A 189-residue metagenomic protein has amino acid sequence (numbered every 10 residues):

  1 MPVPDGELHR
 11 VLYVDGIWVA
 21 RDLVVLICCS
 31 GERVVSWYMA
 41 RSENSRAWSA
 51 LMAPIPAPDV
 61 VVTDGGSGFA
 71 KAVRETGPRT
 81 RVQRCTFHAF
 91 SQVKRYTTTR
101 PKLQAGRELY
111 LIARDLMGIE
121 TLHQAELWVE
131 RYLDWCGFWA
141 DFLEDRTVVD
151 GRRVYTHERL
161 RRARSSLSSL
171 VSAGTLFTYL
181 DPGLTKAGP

Functional and structural regions predicted by a protein language model:
M1-R79, S166-L170: RNase H-like nuclease fold core
L12, C85, A187-P189: Short conserved micro-motifs on helix faces and helix-strand junctions that flank and scaffold key functional residues
C28-C29, C85, C136: Generic recognition of cysteine residues
C28-S30, S42, A50-L51, I55 (+6 more regions): Generic preference for flexible, low-structure residues
D59-G66, A70, L111-P189: Acidic/histidine-rich catalytic cores and adjacent linkers of DNA breakage/strand-transfer/modification proteins
D64-S67, K71-A113: Conserved beta-strand -> loop -> alpha-helix junction used to position metal-binding or nucleic-acid-contacting
